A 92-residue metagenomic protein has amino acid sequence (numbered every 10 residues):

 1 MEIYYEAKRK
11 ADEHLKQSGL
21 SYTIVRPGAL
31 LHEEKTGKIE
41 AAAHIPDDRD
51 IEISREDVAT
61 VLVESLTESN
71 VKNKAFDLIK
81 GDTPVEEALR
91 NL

Functional and structural regions predicted by a protein language model:
M1-L92: Oxidoreductase cofactor-interface core, primarily capturing Rossmann-like NAD(P)-dependent enzymes
